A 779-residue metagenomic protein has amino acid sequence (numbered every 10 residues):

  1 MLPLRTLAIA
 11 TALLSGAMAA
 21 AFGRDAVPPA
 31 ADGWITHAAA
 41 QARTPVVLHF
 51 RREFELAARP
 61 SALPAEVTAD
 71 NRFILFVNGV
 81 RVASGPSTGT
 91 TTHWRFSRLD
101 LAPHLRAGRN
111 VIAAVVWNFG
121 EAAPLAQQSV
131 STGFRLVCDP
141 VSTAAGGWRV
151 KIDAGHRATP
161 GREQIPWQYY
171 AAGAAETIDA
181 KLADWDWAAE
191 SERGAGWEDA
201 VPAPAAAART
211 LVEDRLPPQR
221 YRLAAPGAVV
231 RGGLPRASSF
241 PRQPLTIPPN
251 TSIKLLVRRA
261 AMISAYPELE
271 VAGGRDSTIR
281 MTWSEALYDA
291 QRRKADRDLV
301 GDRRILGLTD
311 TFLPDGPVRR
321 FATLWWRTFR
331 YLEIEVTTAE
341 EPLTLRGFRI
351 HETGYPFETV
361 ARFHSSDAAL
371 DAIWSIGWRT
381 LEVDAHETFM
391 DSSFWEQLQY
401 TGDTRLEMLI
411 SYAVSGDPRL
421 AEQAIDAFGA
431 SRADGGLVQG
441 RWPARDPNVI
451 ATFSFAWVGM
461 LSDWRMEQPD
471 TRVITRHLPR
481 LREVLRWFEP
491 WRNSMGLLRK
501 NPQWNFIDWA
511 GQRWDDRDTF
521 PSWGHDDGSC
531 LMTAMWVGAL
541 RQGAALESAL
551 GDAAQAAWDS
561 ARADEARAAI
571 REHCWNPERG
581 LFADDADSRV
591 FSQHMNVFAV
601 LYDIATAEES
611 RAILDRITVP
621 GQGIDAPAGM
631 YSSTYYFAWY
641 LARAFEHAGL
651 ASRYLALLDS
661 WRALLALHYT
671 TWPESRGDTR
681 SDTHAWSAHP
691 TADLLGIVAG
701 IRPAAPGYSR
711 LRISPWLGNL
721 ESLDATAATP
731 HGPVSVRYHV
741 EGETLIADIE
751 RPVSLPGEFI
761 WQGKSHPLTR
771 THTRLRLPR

Functional and structural regions predicted by a protein language model:
M1-T6: Positively charged n-region of N-terminal signal peptides that target proteins for export
L7-A17: Bacterial N-terminal signal peptides
F22-D391, D403, R419-L420, A424 (+5 more regions): Extracellular/oxidizing-compartment recognition motifs
R109, S252-K254, T278, V318 (+3 more regions): A generic structural signal for beta-strand entry/edge sites
D315-F321, K764-L775: Short, solvent-exposed S/T- and G/P-enriched segments that are highly enriched in secreted/extracellular and lumenal
R330-Y331, G757-F759, P767-R779: C-terminal beta-strand-rich structural cap/linker in extracellular carbohydrate-active enzymes
W395-Q397: Active-site groove signature of glycoside hydrolases
Q399-D748, V753-G763: Active-site core of glycosidic bond-cleaving carbohydrate-active enzymes
